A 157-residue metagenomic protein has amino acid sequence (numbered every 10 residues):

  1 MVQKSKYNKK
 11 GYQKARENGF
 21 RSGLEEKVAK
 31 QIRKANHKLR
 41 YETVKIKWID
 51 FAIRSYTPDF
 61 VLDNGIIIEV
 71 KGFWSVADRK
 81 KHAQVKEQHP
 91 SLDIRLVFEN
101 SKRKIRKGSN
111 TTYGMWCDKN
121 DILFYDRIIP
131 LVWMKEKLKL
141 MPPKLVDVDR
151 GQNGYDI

Functional and structural regions predicted by a protein language model:
M1-I157: Nucleic-acid endo/exonuclease domains
